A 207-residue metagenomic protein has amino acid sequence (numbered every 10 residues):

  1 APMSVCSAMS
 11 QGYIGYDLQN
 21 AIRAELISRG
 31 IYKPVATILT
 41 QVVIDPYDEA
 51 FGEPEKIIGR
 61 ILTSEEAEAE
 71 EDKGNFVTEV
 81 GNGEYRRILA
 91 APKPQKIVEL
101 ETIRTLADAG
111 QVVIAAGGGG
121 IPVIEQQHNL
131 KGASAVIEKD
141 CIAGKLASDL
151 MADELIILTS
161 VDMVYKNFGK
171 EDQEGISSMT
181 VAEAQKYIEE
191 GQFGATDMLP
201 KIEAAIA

Functional and structural regions predicted by a protein language model:
A1-V113: Ligand-binding beta-strand-loop-alpha-helix segment within the catalytic cores of soluble metabolic enzymes
C6, S10, V136-K139, G194-P200: Short glycine/threonine-rich catalytic loop with a Thr-x-Gly-x-Asp
D17-I27, Q126, K145-D153, A207: Alpha-helix C-terminal capping segments
A50-I61, G120-V136, K170-S177: Short, surface-exposed, charged loop/turn segments at secondary-structure junctions
G83-A90, I124-A133, E183-Q192: Short, basic, glycine/proline-bearing loop/turn elements
I97-T102, D140-G144, I202-A204: Glycine-rich, charged/polar anion/phosphate-binding loops that engage phosphate groups from diverse ligands
V112-E154, L158, D162, K166-N167: Conserved mixed alpha/beta catalytic, RNA-binding, or beta-rich assembly cores of soluble enzyme, regulatory
K166-A207: ATP/nucleoside-binding phosphotransfer catalytic cores, i.e., glycine-rich phosphate-binding loops
